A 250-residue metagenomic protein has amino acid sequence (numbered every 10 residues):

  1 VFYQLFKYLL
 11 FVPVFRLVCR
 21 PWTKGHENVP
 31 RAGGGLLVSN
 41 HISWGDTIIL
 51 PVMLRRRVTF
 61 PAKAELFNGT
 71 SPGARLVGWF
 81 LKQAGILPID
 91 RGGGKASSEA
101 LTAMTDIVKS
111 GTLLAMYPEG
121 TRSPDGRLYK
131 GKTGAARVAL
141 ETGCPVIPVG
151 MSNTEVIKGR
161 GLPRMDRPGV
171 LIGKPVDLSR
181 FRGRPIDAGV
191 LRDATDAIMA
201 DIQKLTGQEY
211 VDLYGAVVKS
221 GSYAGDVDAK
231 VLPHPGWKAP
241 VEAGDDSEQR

Functional and structural regions predicted by a protein language model:
V1-R20, G69-G85, L162-M165: Alpha-helical membrane-targeting segments
F2, S98-R250: Non-catalytic C-terminal accessory region of glycerolipid acyltransferases and related lyso-lipid remodeling enzymes
L9, P21-H26, G45-T47, A74 (+3 more regions): A generic local structural motif
L10-V12, Q83-R91, P118-R122: Short, basic, glycine/proline-bearing loop/turn elements
F11-H41: Helix-to-loop junction immediately C-terminal to a conserved catalytic motif
F15-R16, V52, K82, D106 (+1 more regions): Solvent-exposed polar/charged
R16-T23, A96-S98, S152-T154: Short gly/ser/thr-rich secondary-structure transition/capping motifs
R31-G94: Catalytic core of membrane glycerolipid acyltransferases/transacylases, capturing the structured, soluble-facing
